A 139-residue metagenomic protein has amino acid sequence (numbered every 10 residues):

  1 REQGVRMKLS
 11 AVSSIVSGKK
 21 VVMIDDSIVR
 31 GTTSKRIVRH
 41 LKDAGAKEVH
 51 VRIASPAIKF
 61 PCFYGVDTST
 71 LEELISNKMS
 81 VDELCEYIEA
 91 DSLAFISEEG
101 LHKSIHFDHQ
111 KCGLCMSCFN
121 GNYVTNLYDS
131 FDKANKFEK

Functional and structural regions predicted by a protein language model:
R1-K139: PRPP-associated nucleotide enzymes
